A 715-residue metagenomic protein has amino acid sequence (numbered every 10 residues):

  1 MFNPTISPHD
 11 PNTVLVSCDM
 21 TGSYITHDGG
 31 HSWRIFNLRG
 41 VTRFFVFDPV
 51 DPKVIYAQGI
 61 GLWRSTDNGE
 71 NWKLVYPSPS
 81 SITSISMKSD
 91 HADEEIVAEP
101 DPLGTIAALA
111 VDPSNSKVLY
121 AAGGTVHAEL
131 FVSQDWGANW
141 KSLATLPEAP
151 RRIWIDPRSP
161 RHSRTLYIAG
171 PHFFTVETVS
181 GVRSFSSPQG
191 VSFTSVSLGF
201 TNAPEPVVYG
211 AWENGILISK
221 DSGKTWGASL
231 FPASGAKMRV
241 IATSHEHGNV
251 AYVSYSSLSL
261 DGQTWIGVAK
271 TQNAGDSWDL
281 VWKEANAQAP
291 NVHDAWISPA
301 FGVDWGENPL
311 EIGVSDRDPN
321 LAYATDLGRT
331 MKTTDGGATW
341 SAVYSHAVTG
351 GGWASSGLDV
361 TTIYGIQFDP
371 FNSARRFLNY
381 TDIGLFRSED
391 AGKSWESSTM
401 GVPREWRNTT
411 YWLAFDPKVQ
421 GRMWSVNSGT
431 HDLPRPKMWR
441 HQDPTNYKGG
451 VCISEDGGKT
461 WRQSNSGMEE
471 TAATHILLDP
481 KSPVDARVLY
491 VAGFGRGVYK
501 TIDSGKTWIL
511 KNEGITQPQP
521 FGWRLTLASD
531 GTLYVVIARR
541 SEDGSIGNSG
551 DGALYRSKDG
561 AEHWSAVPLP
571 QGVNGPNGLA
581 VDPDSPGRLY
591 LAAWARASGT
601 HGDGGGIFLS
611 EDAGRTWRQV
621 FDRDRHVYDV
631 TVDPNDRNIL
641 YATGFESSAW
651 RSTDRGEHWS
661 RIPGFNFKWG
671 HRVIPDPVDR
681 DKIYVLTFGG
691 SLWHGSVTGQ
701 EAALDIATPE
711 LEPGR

Functional and structural regions predicted by a protein language model:
M1-R715: Extracellular glycan-interacting surfaces
